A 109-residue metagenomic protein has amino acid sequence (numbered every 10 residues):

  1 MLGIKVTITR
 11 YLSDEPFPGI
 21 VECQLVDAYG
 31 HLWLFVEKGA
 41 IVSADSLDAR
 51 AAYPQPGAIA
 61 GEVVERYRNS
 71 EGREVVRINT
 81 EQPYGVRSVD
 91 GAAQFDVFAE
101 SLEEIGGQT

Functional and structural regions predicted by a protein language model:
M1-A99: Basic/aromatic-rich interaction segments and small domains that mediate binding to polyanionic partners
E100-T109: Short, charged, intrinsically disordered terminal tails
